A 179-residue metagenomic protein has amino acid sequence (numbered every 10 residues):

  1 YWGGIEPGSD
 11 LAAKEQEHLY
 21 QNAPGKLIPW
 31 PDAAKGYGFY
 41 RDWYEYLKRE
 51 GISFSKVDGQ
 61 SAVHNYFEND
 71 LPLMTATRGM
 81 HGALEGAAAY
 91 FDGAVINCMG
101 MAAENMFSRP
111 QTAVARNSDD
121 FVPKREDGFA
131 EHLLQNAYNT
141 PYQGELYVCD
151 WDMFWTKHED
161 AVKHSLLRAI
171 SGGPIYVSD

Functional and structural regions predicted by a protein language model:
Y1, W43-Y66: Short acidic catalytic loops
I5-E50, G82-D179: Glycan-recognition surfaces
N65-T75: Short, flexible/disordered intra-domain loops and linkers
